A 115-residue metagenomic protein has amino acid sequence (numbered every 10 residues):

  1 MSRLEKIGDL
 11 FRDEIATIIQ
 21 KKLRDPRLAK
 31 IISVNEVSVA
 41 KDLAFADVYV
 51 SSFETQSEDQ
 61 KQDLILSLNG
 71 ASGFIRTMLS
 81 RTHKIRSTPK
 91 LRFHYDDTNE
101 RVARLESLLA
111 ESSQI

Functional and structural regions predicted by a protein language model:
M1-F45, S51-I115: Charge-rich, low-complexity N-terminal segments
